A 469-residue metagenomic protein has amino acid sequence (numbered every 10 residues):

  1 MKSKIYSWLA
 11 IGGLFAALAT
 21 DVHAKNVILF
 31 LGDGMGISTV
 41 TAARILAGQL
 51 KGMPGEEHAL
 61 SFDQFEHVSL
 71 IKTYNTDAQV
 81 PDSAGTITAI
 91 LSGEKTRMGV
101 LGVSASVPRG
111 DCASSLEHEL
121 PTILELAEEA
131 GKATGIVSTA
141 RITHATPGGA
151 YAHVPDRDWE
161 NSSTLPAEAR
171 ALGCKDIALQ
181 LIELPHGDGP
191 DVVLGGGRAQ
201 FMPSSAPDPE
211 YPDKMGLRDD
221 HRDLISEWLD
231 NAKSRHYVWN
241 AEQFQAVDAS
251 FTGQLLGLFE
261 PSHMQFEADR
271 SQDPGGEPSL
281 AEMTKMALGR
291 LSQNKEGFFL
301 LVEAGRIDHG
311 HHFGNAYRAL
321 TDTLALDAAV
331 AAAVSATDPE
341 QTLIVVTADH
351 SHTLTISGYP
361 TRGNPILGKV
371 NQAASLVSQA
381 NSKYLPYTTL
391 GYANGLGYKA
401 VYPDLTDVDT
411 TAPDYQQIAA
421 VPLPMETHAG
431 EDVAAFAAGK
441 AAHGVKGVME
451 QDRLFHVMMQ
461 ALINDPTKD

Functional and structural regions predicted by a protein language model:
M1-L9: Bacterial N-terminal signal peptides that target proteins for export
L9-A17: Bacterial N-terminal signal peptides
L18-A24: Sec/Tat signal peptide C-region and signal peptidase I cleavage site
K25-N26, M35-T88, A113, T143-D469: A post-motif C-terminal structural segment
L29-F30, I136, V346: Structural beta-sheet core signal
R97-V100, C174: Substrate-binding/charge-relay-adjacent region of secreted/lumenal peptidase catalytic domains
G102-E117: His/Cys-centered metal/cofactor-coordination and adjacent catalytic loops
E119, L124, E129-G149: Glycine-rich phosphate/pyrophosphate-binding loops and their adjacent beta-strand/loop elements at enzyme active sites
